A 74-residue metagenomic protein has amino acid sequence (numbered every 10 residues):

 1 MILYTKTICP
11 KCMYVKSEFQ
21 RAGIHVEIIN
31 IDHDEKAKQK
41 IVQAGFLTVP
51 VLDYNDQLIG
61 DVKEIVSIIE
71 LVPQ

Functional and structural regions predicted by a protein language model:
M1-I24: Local sequence-structure signature of Cys/Sec-based thiol-disulfide redox active-site neighborhoods
Y4-T5, I24-K38: Thiol-based oxidoreductase modules, predominantly thioredoxin-like and allied folds used for disulfide exchange
P10, E35-K36, G60: Short alpha-helical
Q20, E27, V42: Short polybasic/polar patches that bind polyanions
Q39-V42, D61-V62: Short secondary-structure transition/capping segments
V42-L52: Structural micro-motif
Y54-Q74: Non-catalytic, surface beta->alpha helical segment in thiol-disulfide oxidoreductase systems
